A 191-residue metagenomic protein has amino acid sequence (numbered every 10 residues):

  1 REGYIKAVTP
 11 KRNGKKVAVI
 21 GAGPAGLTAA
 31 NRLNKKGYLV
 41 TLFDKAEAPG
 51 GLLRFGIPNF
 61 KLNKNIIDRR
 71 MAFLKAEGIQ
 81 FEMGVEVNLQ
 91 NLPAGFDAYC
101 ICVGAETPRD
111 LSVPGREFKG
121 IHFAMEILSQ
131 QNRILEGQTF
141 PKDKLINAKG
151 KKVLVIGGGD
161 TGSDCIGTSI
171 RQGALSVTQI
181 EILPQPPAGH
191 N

Functional and structural regions predicted by a protein language model:
R1-N191: Residues forming the flavin
